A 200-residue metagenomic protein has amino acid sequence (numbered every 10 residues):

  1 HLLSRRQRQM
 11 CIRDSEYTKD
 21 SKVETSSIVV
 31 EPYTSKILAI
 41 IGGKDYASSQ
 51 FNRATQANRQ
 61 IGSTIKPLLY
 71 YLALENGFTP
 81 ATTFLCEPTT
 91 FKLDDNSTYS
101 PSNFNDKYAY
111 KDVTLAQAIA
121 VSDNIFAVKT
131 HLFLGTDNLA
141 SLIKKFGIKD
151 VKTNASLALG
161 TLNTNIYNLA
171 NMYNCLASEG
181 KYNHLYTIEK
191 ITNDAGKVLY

Functional and structural regions predicted by a protein language model:
H1-I12: Single conserved hydrophobic/aromatic residue that forms the stacking wall/gate of nucleotide- or nucleobase-binding
S15-E16, T25, F51-R59, P101-D106 (+3 more regions): Second-shell loop/turn segments in exported
T18-A47, L142-K144, E189-N193: A short, well-structured edge-of-sheet supersecondary motif
D20-T25, S48-L68, A81-E87, S156: Short active-site loop at a secondary-structure junction that contains or immediately precedes the catalytic residue(s)
S35, N58-C86, A118, M172-L176: Active-site SXXK
F78-L139, Y182, D194-Y200: Conserved catalytic neighborhood of penicillin-recognizing serine enzymes
L134-D150: Short, charged, amphipathic alpha-helices and their helix-cap/turn boundaries
F146-L199: Active-site-proximal helix/loop microenvironment of the serine DD-peptidase/beta-lactamase transpeptidase fold
